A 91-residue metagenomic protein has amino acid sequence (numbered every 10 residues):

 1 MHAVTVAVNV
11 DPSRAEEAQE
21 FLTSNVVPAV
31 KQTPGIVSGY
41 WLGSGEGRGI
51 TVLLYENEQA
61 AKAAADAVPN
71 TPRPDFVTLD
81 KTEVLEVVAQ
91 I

Functional and structural regions predicted by a protein language model:
M1-G49, E56-V68, F76-I91: Short S/T/G/P-rich N-terminal loop/turn motif that feeds into the first structured element of a domain
T71: Conserved loop-alpha-helix segment in the C-terminal half of the alpha/beta-hydrolase fold that carries the catalytic
